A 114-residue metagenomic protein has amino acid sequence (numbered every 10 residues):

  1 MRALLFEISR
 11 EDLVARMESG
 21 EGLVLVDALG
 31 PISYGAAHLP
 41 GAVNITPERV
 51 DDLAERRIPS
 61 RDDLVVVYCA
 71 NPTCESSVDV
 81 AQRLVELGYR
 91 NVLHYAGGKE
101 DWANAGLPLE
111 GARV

Functional and structural regions predicted by a protein language model:
M1-A36, E110-V114: Flexible, polar/low-complexity N-terminal or interdomain linker segments that lie immediately upstream of folded
A15-M17, V50-R61: Short amphipathic alpha-helix with an adjacent loop that forms part of the alpha/beta core around
G30, R49-V50, G98-K99: A generic "binding-loop/recognition-motif" signal
Y34-P40, W102: Short loop/helix-cap segments at secondary-structure boundaries that form the rim of catalytic
A42-P47, R90-H94, R113: Short hydrophobic/aromatic-enriched beta-strand-loop microsegments
V43, S60-R61, P108-R113: Short, hinge-like loop/turn segments at secondary-structure boundaries
P47-D51, T73: Short beta->alpha connector loops
I58-W102: Catalytic cysteine-centered active loop of the rhodanese-like fold, especially the PTP/DSP P-loop
